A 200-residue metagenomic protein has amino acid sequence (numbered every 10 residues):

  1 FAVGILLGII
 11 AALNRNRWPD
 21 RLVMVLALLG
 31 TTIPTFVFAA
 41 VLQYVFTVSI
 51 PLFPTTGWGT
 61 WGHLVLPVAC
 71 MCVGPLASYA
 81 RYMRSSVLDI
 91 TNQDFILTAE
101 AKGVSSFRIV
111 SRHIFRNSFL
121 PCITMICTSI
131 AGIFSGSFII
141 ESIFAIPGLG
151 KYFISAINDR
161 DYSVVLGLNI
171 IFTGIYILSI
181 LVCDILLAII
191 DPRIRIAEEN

Functional and structural regions predicted by a protein language model:
F1-P19, T35, T56-N200: Alpha-helical transmembrane segments of integral membrane proteins, especially multi-pass inner/plasma-membrane
V25-P54, C70-G74: Membrane-water interface segments at the C-terminal ends of transmembrane alpha-helices in multi-pass inner-membrane
